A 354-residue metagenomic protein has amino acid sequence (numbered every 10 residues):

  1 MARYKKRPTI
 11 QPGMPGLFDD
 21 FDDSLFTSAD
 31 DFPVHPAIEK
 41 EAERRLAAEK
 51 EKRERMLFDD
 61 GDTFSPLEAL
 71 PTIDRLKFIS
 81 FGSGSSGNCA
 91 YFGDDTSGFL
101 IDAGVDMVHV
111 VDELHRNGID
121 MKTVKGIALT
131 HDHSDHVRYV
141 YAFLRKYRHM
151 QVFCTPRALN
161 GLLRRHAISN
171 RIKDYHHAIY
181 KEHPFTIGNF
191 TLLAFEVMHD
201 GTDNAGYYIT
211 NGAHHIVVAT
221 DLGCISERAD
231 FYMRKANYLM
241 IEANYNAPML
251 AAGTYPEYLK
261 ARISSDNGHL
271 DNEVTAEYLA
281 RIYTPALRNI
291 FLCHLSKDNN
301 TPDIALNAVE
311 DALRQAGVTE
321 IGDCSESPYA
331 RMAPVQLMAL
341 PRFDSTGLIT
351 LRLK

Functional and structural regions predicted by a protein language model:
A2-R55, D60, D303-K354: C-terminal regulatory/interaction regions
R3, E227-A339: Cap/insert and terminal regions of metallo-dependent hydrolase folds
Y4-K6, Q11, F18, D23-E41 (+3 more regions): Conserved beta-strand hairpin/beta-sheet module of binuclear metal-dependent hydrolase folds, prominently
K50, M56-D62, P156-G206, T210-A213: Metallo-beta-lactamase
L100-G104, V124-H133, F153-P156, V217-D221 (+3 more regions): Active-site neighborhood of phospho(di)ester-bond hydrolases with catalytic His/Asp-centered motifs
M107-C154: Active-site metal-binding motif and surrounding structural segment of the metallo-beta-lactamase
H133-V137, N160-G161, T202, I225-E227 (+2 more regions): Active-site environment of divalent metal-dependent phosphoester hydrolases
R138-R148, R164-H166, N300-N307: Metal-dependent catalytic neighborhoods of phosphoester/phosphodiester hydrolases
